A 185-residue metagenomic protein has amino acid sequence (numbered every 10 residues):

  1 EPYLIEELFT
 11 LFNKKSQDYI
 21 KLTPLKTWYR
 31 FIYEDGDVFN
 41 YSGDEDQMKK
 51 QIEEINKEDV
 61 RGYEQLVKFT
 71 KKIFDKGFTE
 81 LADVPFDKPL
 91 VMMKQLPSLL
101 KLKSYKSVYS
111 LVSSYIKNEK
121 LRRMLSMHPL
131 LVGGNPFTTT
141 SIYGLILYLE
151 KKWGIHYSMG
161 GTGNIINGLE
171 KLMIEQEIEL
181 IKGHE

Functional and structural regions predicted by a protein language model:
E1, G62, N164-I165: Residue-level preference for nonpolar/small residues embedded in alpha-helices
E1-W28: N-terminal FAD cofactor-binding segment of flavoenzymes
L4-E7, Q51, S110-S114, G168-K171: Alpha-helical scaffold segments in soluble metabolic enzymes
R30-I32: Residue-level detector of beta-strand face positions
E34-T139: Rossmann-like flavin
K103, S113, L145-E185: Helical element adjacent to the flavin cofactor pocket in flavoenzyme catalytic cores
T140-G144: Active-site-adjacent bridging/hinge elements
